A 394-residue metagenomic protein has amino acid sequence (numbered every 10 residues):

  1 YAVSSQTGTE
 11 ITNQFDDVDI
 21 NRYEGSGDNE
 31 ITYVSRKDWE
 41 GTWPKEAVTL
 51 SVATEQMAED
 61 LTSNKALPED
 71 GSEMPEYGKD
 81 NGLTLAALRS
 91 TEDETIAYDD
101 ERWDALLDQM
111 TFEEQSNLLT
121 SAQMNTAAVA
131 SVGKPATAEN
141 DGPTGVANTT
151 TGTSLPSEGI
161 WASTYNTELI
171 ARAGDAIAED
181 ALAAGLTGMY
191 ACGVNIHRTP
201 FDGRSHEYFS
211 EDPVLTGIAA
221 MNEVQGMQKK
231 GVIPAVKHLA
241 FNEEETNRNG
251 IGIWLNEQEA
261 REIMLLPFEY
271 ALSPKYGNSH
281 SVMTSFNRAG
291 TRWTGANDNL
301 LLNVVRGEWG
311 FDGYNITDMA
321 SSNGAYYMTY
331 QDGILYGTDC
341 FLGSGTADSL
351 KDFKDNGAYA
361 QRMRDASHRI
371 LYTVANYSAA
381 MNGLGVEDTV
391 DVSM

Functional and structural regions predicted by a protein language model:
Y1-M394: Glycoside hydrolase catalytic-domain context in secreted enzymes
